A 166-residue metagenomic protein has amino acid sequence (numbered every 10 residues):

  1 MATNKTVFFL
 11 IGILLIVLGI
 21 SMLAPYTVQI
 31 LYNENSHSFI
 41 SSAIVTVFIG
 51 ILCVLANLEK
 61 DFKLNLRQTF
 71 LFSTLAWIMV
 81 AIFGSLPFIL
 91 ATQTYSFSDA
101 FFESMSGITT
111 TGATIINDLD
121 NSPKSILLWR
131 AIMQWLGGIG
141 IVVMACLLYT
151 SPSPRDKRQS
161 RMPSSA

Functional and structural regions predicted by a protein language model:
M1-D99: N-terminal alpha-helical transmembrane segments of multi-pass membrane transport and channel/translocase proteins
G12, S21, F83-G137: P-loop potassium selectivity filter motif centered on the GYG triad
M133-L148: Helix-loop-helix module between adjacent transmembrane segments
Y149-D156: Conserved small/polar residues in nucleotide/adenosyl-binding loops
S160-A166: Hydrophobic alpha-helical segments, chiefly the membrane-spanning helices and signal/signal-anchor peptides
